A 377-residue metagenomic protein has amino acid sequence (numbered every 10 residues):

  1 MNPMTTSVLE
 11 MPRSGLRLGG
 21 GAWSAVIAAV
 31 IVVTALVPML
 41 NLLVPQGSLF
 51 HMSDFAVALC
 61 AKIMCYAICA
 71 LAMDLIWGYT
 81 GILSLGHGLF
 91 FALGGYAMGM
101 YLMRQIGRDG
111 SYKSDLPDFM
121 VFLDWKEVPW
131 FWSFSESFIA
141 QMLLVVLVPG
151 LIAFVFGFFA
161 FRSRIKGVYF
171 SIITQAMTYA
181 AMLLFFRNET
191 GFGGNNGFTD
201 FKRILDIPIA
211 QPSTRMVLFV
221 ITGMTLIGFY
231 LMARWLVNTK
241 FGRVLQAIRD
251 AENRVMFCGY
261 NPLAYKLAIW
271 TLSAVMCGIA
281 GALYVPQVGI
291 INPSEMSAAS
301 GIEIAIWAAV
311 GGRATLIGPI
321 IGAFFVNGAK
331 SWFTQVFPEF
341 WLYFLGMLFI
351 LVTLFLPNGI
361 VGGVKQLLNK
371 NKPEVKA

Functional and structural regions predicted by a protein language model:
M1-A377: Transmembrane alpha-helices and adjacent helix-loop boundaries
